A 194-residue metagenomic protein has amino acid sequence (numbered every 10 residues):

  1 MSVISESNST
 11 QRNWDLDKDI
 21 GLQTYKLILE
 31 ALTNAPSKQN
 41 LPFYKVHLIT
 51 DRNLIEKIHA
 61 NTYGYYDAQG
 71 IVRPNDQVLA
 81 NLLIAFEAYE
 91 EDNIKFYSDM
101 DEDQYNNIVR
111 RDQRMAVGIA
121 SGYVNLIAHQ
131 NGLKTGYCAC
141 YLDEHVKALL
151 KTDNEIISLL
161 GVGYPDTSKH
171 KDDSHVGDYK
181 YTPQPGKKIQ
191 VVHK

Functional and structural regions predicted by a protein language model:
M1-N93, V192-K194: N-terminal amphipathic, basic helical "cap/leader" segment at the start of enzyme domains
S2-G21, I157-K194: C-terminal helix-cap and adjacent tail motif
L32-T33, I84, Q104-K147: Small-aliphatic-rich amphipathic alpha-helix that forms the alpha element of a beta-alpha
L41-Y44, Q130-K134, I157: Short secondary-structure junction motifs
V78-L79, K95, S168-D173: Short, charged, surface-exposed secondary-structure boundary motifs
A88, C140, V162-Y164: Short secondary-structure boundary segments
N93-E102: Short, flexible, mixed-charge acidic loops at enzyme active sites
K151-I157: Short low-complexity, flexible loop/linker segments enriched in glycine and/or proline with clustered acidic
